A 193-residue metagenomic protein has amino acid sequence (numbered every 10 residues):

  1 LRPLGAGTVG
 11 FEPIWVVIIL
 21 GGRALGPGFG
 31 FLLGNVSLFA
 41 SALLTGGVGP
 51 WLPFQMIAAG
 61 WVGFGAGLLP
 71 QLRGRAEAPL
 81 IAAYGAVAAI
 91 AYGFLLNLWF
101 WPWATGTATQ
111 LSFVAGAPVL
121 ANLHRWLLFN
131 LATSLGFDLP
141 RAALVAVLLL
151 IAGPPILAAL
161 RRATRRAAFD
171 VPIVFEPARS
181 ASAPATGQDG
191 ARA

Functional and structural regions predicted by a protein language model:
L1-P70: Alpha-helical membrane segments and adjacent membrane-interface helices in multi-pass membrane proteins
G5-P13, V48, L52-P53, L68-S180: Membrane-embedded alpha-helical hairpins and interfacial helices in multi-pass inner-membrane proteins
V174-A193: Long, low-complexity, intrinsically disordered cytosolic termini of multi-pass membrane proteins
